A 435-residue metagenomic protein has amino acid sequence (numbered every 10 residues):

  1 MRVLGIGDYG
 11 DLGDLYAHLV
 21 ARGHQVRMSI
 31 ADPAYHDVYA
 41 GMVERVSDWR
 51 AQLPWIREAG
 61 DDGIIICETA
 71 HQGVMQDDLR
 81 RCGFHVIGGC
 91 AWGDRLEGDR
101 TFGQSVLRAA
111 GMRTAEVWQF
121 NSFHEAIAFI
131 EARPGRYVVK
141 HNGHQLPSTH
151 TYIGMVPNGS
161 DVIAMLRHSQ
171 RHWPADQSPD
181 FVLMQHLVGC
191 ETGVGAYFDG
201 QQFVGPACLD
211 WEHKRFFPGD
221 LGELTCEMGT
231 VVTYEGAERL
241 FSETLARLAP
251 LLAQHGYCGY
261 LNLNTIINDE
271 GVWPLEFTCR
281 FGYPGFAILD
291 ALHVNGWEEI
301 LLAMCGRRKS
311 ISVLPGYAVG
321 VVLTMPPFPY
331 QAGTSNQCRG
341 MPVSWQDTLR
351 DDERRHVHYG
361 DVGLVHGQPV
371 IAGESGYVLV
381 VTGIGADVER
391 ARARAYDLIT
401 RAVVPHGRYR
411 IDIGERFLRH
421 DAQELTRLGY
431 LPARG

Functional and structural regions predicted by a protein language model:
M1-W92: ATP-binding N-terminal substructure of ATP-dependent carboxylate-amine bond-forming enzymes
L4-G10, Q52-I56, G98-F181, G200 (+3 more regions): Active-site nucleotide/adenylate-binding loops and adjacent lid/helix of ATP-dependent enzymes
H150-P284, I288: Internal nucleotide-binding/catalytic subdomain
H172-A175, D397-I413: Short arginine-rich
G229-T233, L323, Y377-G385: Short, well-ordered beta-strand elements within core beta-sheets of diverse protein domains
F241-L261, T278-R354, H366: Active-site "cap" helix and flanking loop/linker of ATP-utilizing ligase/carboxylase catalytic domains
I413-G435: A cross-kingdom feature marking charged/low-complexity
